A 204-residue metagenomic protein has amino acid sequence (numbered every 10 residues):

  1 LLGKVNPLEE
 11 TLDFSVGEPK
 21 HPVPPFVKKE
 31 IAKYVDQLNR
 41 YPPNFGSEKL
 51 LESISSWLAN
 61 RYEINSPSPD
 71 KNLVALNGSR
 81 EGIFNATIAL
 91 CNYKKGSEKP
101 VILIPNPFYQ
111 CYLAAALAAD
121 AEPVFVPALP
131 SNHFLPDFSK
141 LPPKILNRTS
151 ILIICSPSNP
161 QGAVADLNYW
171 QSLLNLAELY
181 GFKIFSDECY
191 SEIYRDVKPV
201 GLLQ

Functional and structural regions predicted by a protein language model:
L1-P42: N-terminal "arm"/small-domain region of PLP-dependent enzymes with the aminotransferase-like
L2-V5, A177, L203: A conserved amphipathic alpha-helix that caps or lines the catalytic cleft of carbohydrate- and lipid-modifying enzymes
L8, A119, L179-Y180: Helix C-cap/helix->beta junction micro-motif
E10, I184-F185: Residue-level marker for buried hydrophobic side chains located in beta-strands that build the well-ordered beta-sheet
N39-N175, E192-Q204: Conserved core of the PLP fold type I
G181-K183, Y194: Metal-dependent active-site segment of extracytoplasmic phospho-/sulfohydrolases and closely related
E188: Walker B catalytic acidic pair
